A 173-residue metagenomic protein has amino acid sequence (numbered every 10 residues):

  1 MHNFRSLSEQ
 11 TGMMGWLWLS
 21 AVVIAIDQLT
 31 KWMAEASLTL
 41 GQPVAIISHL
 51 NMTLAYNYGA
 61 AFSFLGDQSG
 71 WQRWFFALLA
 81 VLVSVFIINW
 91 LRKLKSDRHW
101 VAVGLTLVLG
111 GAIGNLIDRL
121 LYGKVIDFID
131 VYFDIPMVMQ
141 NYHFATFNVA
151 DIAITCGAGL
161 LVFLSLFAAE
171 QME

Functional and structural regions predicted by a protein language model:
M1-E173: Alpha-helical transmembrane bundles and membrane-interface segments of multipass inner-membrane proteins
